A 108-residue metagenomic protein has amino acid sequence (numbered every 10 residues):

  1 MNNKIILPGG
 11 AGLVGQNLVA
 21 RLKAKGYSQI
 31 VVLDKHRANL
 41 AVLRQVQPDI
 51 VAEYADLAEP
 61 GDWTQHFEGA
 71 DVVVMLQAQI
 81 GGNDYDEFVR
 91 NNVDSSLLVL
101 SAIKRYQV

Functional and structural regions predicted by a protein language model:
K4-K25: N-terminal Rossmann NAD(P)H-binding glycine-rich loop of SDR-like oxidoreductase domains
I6, I30-V31, V51: A structural signal for isolated positions on well-ordered beta-strands in alpha/beta enzyme cores
Y27-A38: Conserved glycine-rich Rossmann-like NAD(P)H-binding loop of the short-chain dehydrogenase/reductase
L40-I50: Short, conserved SAM-binding/catalytic segment of Class I S-adenosyl-L-methionine-dependent methyltransferases
V51-N91: NAD(P)H-binding glycine-rich loop region in Rossmannoid oxidoreductase-like domains and their noncatalytic homologs
L97-V108: Conserved Rossmann-fold NAD(P)-dependent oxidoreductase catalytic core, especially the SDR/UDP-sugar
